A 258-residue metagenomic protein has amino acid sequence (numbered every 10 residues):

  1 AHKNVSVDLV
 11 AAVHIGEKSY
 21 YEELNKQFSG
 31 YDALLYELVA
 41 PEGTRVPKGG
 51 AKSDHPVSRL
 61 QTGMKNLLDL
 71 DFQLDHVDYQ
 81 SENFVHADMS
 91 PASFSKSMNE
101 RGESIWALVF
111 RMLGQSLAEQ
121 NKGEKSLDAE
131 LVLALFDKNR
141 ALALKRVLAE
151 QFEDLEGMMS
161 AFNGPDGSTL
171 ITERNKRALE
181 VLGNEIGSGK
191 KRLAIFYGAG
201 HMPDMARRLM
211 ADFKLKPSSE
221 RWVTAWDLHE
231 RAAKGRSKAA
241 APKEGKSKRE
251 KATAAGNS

Functional and structural regions predicted by a protein language model:
A1-E173, N184, S218-K234: Structured, acidic catalytic/metal-binding patches in enzyme active sites
A178-I186, K190, A194-D227: C-terminal soluble interaction/assembly domains
E230-S258: Compositionally biased, proline/threonine/alanine/serine-rich low-complexity intrinsically disordered stretches
